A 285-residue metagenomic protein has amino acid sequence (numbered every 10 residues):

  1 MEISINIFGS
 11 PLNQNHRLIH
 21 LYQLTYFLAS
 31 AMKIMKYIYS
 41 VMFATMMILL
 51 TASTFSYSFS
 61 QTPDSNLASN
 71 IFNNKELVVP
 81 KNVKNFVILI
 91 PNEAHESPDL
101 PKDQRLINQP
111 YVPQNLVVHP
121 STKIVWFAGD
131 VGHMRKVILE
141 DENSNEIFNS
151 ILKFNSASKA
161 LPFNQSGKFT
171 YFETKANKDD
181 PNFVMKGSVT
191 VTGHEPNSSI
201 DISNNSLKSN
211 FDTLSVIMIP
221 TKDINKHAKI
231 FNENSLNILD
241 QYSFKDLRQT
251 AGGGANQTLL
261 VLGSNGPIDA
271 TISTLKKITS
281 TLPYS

Functional and structural regions predicted by a protein language model:
Q14-R17, L21-Q23, F27-L28: Short hydrophobic targeting helices and cationic amphipathic motifs that mediate membrane/organellar targeting
K36-E96, G193-S206: Extracytoplasmic entry segments of secretory-pathway proteins
V79-N92, L152-S203: Extracellular/periplasmic metallocenter environments
V83-P120: N-terminal edge beta-strand
P113-H133, V137-I138, S158-Q165: Beta-strand cores of secreted/periplasmic/IMS beta-sandwich domains, seen most often in copper-related folds
F127-A157, D179-G187: Histidine- and aromatic-enriched segments that form or immediately flank copper-ligand environments
L207-L214, P220-D240, T250-S285: Glyoxalase I/VOC metalloenzyme domain signal
